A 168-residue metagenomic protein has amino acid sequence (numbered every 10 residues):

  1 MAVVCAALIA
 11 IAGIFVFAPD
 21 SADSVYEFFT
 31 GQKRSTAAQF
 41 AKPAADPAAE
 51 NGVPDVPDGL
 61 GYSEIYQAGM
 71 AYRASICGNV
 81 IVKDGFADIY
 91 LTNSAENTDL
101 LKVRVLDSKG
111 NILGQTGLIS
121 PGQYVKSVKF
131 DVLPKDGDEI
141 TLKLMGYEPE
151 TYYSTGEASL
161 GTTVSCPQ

Functional and structural regions predicted by a protein language model:
A2-V16: Hydrophobic membrane-insertion alpha-helices, especially the h-region of bacterial N-terminal signal peptides
G13-Q32: Hydrophobic single-pass membrane-insertion segments
Q32-V82, P167: Transition segment at domain starts
K83-I89: Structural beta-strand segments of beta-rich domains
Y90-A95: Asparagine-centered strand-capping/turn motif at beta-strand->loop junctions
N111-P121: Solvent-exposed serine/threonine-rich low-complexity stretches and specific carbohydrate-binding patches
F130-G137: Surface-exposed, short loops/turns at beta-strand junctions within beta-sandwich domains
S154-Q168: Short beta-strand elements
